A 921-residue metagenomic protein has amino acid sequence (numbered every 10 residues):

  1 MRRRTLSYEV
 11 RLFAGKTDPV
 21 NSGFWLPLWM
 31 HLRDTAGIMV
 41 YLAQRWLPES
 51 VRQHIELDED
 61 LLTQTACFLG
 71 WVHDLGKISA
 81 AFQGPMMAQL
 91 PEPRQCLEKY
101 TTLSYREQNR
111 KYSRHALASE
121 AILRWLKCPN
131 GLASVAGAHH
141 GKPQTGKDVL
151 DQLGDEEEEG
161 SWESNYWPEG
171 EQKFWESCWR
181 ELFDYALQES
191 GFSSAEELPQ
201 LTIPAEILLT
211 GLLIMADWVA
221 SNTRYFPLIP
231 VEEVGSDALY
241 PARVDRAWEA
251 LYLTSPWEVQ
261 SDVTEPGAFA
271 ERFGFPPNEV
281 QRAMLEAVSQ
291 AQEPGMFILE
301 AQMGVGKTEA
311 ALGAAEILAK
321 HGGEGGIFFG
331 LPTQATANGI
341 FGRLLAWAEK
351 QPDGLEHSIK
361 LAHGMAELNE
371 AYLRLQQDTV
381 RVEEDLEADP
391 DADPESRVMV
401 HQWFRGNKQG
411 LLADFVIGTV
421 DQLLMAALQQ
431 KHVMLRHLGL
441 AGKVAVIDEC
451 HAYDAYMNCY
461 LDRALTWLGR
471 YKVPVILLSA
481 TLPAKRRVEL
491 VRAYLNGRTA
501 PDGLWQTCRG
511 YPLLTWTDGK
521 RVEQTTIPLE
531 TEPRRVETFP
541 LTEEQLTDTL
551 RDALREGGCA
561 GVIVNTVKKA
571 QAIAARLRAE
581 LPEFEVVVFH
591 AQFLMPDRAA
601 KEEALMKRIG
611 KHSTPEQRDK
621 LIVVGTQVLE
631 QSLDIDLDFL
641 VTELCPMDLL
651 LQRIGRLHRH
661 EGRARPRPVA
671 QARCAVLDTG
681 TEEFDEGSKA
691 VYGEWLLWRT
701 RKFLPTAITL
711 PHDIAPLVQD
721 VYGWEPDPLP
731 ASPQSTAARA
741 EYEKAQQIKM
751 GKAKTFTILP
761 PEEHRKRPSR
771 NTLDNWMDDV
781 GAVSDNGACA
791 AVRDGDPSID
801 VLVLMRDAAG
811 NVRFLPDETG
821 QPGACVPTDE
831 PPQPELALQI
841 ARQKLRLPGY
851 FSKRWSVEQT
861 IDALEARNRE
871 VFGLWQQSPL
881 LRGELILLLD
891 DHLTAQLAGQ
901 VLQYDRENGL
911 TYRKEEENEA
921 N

Functional and structural regions predicted by a protein language model:
R2-Q260: Accessory nucleic-acid engagement/destabilization modules that flank
L132, R487, E544-S613, L637 (+1 more regions): C-terminal helicase lobe and adjacent C-terminal extensions/tails of nucleic-acid helicase motors
T264-E300: Conserved pre-motif I regulatory segment
E293-A315, Y453-D454, S479: Walker A/P-loop
G326-E349, L361-E370, A484-R486, V567: Conserved Walker A/P-loop ATP-binding site and its immediately adjacent core in helicase/helicase-like ATPase domains
L345-D414, V420-L424: A substrate-engagement module of RecA-like helicase motors
L438-V444, H451-V522: Post-DEXD/H (motif II) to motif III coupling segment of the RecA-like Helicase ATP-binding lobe
T499-A570: Conserved interdomain linker/interface between the two RecA-like ATPase lobes of SF2 helicase motors
